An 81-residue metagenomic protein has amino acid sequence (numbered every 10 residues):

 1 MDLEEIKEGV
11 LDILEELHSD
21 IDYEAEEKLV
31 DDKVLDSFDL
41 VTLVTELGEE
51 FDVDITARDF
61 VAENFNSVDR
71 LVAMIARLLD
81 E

Functional and structural regions predicted by a protein language model:
M1, V34-L35: Residue-level marker of alpha-helix boundaries and capping positions
M1-D22, A73-E81: Thiotemplate assembly-line natural product biosynthesis machinery
K7, E50-F51: Residue-level detection of beta-strand scaffold positions
E15-V34, D52-V61, L79: Phosphopantetheine carrier-protein modules
D39: Two-component histidine kinase catalytic core, primarily the HATPase_c
F60-D80: C-terminal structural segments of small proteins and small subunits
